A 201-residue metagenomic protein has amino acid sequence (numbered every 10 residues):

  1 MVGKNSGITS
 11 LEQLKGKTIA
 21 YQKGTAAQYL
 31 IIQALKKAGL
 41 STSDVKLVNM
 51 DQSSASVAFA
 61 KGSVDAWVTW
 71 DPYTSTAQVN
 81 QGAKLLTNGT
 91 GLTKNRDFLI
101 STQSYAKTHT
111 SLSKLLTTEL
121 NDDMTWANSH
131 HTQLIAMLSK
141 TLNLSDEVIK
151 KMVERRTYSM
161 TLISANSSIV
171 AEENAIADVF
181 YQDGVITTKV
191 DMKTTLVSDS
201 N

Functional and structural regions predicted by a protein language model:
V2-Q78, T132, V170-A175: Bilobed "Venus flytrap"/periplasmic-binding protein-like clamshell domains and structurally analogous long
S6, L47-V48, S53-K140: Pocket-lining segment of extracytoplasmic ligand-binding domains
G24, V45, T87-N88, I149 (+1 more regions): Residue-level detector of family-conserved "landmark" positions at structurally sensitive sites
T25, S53, G89-L92, R155 (+1 more regions): Short, solvent-exposed coil/turn elements at secondary-structure transition points
T42, L85, D146, T187-T188: Residue-level detector of short coil/turn "hinge" positions at structural boundaries
K107-T187: Secondary-structure end/capping motifs
T188-N201: Hinge/cleft segment of the Venus flytrap/periplasmic-binding protein
